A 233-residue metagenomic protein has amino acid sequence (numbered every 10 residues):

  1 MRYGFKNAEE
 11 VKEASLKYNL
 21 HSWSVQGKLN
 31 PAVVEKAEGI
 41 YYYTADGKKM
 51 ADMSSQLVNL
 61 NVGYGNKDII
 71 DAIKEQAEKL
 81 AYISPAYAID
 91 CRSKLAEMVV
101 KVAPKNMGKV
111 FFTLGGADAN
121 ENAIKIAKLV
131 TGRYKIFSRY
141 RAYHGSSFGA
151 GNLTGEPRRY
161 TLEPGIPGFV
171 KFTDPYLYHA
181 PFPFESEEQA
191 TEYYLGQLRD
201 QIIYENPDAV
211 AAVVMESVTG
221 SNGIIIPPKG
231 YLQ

Functional and structural regions predicted by a protein language model:
M1-E38, Y194: Active-site-adjacent loop/helix segments that line or gate small-molecule/cofactor pockets in enzymes
F5-A8, S22, K49-Y134: Glycine-rich loop-to-alpha-helix module at the N-terminal edge of alpha/beta enzyme cores
P31-D52: Active-site and channel-lining beta-strand-loop segments that bind or position nucleotide-derived/phosphorylated
Y43-T44, G63, N152-T154: Short beta-strand-to-turn element immediately C-terminal to the catalytic PLP-Schiff-base lysine in fold type I
Q56, K79-L80, Y176-H179, S217-S221: A short, flexible beta-alpha/helix-coil linker loop
L60-N61, I83-S84, H179-P183, S221-I225: A generic structural signal for short coil/turn motifs at secondary-structure boundaries
E97-A212, T219, K229-G230: PLP-dependent aspartate aminotransferase-fold enzymes
